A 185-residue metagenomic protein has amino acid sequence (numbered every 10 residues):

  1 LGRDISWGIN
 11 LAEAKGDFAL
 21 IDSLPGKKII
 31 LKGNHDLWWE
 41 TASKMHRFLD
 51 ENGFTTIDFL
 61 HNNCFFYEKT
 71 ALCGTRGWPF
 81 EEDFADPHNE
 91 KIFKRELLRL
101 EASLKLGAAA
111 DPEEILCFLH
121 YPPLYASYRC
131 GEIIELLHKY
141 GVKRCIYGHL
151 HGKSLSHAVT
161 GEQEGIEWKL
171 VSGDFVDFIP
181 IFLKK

Functional and structural regions predicted by a protein language model:
L1-Y67, R129-V142, I166-S172: Core catalytic region of metal-dependent phosphoesterases/phosphodiesterases, especially metallo-beta-lactamase-like
S6-W7, K15-D22, R47-L49, L98-A109 (+3 more regions): Catalytic phosphate/metal-binding cores of nucleic-acid and nucleotide-processing enzymes, i.e., regions that mediate
W7-L11, N34-A42, C64-F66, P79-D83 (+3 more regions): Active-site environment of divalent metal-dependent phosphoester hydrolases
K15, K44, C73-T75, D86-H88 (+4 more regions): Generic preference for flexible, low-structure residues
I29, E114-L116, R144: Short, Asp-centered acidic motifs that coordinate Mg2+ and/or phosphate in catalytic or ligand-binding sites
E40-R129, L136: Conserved catalytic scaffold of divalent metal-dependent phosphoesterases
F66, K91, K105, E135-G141 (+1 more regions): Binuclear metal-dependent phosphoesterase catalytic core
